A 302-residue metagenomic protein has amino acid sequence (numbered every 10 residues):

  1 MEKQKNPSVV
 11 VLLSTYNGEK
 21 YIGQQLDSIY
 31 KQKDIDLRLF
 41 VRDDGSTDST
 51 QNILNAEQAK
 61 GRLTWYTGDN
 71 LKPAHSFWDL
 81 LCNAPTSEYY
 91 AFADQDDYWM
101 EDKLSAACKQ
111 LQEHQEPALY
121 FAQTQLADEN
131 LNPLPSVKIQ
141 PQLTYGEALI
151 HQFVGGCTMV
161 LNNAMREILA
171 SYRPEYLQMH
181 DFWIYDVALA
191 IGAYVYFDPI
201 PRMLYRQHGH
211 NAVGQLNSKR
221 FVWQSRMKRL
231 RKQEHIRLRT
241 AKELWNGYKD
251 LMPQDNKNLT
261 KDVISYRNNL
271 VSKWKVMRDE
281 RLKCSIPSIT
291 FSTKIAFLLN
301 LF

Functional and structural regions predicted by a protein language model:
E2-N217, F302: Nucleotide-sugar donor-binding/catalytic module of glycosyltransferases that assemble extracellular/cell-envelope
L177, W183, R206-F302: C-terminal subregions of glycosyltransferases and related glycan-biosynthesis enzymes
